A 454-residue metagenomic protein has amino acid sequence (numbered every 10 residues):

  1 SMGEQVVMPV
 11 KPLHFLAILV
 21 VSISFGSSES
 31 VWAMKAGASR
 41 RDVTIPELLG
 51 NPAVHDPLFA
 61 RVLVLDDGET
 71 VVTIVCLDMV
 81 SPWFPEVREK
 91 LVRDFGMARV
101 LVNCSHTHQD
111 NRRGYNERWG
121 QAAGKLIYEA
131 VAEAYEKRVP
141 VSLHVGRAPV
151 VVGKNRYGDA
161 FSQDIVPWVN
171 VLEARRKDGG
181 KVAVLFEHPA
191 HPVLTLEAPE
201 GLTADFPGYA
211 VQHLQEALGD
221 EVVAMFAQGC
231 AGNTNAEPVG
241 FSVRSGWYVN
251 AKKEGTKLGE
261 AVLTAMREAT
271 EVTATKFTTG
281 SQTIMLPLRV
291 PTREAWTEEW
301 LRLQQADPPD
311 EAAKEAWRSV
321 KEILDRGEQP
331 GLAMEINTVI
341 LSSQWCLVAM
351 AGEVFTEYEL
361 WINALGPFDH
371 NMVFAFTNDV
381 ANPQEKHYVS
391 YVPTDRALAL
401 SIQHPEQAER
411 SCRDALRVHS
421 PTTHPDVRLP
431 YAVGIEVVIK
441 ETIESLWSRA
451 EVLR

Functional and structural regions predicted by a protein language model:
S1-K11: N-terminal secretory signal peptides that target proteins for export/translocation
Q5, G26-S28: Low-complexity, intrinsically disordered segments with a bias for serine/threonine
P9, I18, D110: Alpha-helical and His/Cys-centered functional microenvironments
P9, V21-S24, L101: A subset of signal/propeptide-processing and intrinsically disordered low-complexity segments in secreted/extracellular
H14-G26: Bacterial N-terminal signal peptides
W32-T256, M266, T273-R454: Conserved beta-alpha junction segments in alpha/beta enzyme cores
